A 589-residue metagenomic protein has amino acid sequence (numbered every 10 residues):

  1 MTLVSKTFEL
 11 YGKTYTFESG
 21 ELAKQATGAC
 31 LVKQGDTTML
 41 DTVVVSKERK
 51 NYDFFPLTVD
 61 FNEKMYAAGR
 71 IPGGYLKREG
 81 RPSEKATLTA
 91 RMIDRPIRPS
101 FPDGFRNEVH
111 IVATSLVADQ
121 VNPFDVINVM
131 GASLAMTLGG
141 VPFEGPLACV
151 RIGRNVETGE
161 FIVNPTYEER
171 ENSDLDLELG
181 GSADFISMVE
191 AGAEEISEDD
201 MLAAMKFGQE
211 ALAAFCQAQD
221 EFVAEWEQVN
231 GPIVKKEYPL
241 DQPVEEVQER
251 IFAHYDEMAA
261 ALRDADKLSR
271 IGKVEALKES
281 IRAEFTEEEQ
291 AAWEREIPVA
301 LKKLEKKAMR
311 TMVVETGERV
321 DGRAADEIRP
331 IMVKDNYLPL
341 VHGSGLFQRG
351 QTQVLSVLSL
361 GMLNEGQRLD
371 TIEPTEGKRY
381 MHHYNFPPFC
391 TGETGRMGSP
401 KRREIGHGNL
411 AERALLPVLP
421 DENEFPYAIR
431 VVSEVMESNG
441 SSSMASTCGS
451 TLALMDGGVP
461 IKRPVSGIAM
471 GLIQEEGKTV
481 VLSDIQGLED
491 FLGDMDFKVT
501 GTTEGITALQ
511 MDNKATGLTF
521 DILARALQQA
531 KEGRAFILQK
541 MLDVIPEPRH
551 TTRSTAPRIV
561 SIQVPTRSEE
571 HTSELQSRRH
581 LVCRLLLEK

Functional and structural regions predicted by a protein language model:
M1-I233: Long, basic N-terminal domains or extensions that often function in RNA/ssDNA interaction or organelle/cellular
M1-S46, N51, V234-E373, R553-E569 (+1 more regions): Extended amphipathic alpha-helical scaffolds
T7, E21-A23, C30-L31, R49 (+20 more regions): Replace "in large, NTP-powered and nucleic-acid-processing enzymes" with "in large, NTP-powered factors and other
G28-C30, N122-V141, D335-L358, N439-V459 (+2 more regions): Conserved phosphate/anionic-ligand binding catalytic regions in large, soluble enzymes, centered on
L31-H110, S115, D119-N122, A183 (+5 more regions): Glycine-rich, flexible beta-strand/loop modules in the N-terminal catalytic cores of phosphate-handling
D103-V109, E144-P146, F215-K235, L268 (+6 more regions): Flexible, glycine/charged-enriched surface loops at secondary-structure junctions
G140-L262, L454-H550: Mobile "lid/hinge" segments at catalytic clefts and subdomain interfaces of large enzymes
E574-K589: Positively charged, low-complexity/disordered segments
